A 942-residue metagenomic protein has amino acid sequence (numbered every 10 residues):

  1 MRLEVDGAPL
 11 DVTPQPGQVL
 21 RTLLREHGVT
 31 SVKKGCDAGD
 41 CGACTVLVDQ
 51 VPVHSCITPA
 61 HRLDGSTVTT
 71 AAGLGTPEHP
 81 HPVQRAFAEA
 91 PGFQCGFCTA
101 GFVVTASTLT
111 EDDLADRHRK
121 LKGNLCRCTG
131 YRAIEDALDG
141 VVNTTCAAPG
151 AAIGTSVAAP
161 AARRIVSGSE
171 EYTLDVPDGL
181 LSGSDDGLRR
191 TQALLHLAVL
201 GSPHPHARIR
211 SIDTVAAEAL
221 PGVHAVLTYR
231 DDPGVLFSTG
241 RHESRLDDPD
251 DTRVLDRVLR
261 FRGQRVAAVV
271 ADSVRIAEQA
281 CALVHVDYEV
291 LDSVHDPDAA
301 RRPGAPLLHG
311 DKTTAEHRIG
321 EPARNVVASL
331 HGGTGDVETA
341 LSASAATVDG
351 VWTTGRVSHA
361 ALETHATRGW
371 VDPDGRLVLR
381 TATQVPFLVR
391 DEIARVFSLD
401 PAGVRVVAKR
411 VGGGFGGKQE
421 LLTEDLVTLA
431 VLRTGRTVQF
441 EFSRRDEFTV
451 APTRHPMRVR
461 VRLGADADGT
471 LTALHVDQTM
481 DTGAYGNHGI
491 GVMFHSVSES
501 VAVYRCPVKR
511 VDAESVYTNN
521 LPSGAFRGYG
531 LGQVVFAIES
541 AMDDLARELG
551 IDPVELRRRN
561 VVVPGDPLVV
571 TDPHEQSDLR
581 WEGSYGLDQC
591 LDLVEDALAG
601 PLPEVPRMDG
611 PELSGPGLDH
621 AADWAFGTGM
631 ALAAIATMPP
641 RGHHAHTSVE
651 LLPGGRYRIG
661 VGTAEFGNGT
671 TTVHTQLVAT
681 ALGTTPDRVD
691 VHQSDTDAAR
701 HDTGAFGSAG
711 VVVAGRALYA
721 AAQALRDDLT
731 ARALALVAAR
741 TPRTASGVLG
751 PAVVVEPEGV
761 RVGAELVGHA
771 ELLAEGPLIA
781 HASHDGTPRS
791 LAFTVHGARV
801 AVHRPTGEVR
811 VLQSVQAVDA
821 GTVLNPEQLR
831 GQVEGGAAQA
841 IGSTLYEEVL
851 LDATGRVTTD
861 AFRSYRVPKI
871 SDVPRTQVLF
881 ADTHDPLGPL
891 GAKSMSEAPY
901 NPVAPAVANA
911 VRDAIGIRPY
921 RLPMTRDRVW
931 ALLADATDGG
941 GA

Functional and structural regions predicted by a protein language model:
M1-A152, S167: Signature of N-terminal electron-transfer/Fe-S-associated modules in redox systems
V46, E170, L174, A366-V371 (+9 more regions): Short beta-strand elements
P91, A161, R241-P249, R318-T367 (+2 more regions): Glycine-rich loop/linker segments at domain edges
D139-R318: Flexible, low-hydrophobicity surface segments
L197, A282-E289, H295, Q384-F387 (+5 more regions): Extended active-site and interfacial segments that coordinate phosphate-rich ligands in large catalytic machineries
R230, S398-G403, R433-V438, A467 (+3 more regions): C-terminal catalytic domains of large/alpha subunits in multi-subunit enzymes
L308-F397, V563-R656, T858-D872, Q877-L879: Helix-loop-helix junctions that connect adjacent transmembrane helices in secondary transporters/permeases, recognized
R410, G414-G435, Q439-E441, T670-L677: Thiamine diphosphate
